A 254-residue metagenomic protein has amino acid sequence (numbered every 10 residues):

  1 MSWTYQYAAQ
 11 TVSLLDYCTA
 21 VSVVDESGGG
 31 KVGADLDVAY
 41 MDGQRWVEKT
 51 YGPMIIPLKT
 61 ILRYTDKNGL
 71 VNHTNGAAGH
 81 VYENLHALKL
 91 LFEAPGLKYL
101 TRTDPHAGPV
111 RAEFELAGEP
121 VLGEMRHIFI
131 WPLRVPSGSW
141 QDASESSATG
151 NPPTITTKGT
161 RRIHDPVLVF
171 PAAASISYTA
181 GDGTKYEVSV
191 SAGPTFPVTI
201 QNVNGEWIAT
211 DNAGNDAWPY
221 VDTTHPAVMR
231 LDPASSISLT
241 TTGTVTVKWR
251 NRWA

Functional and structural regions predicted by a protein language model:
M1-D37: Polar/acidic, low-complexity leader/linker segments enriched in S/T/G and N/D
M1-Y7, L97-L100, S175-T179, W207-A209: Short polybasic amphipathic segments
Y7-T11, D104, D182, G205: Residue-level detection of beta-strand-connecting loop/turn positions
S22, E93-D142: Short beta-strand and beta-hairpin "edge-sheet" elements
L36, D42-N72, E124-S139, S235-S236: Oligomerization/assembly interface segments of phage tail-like spikes and tubes
I61-R63, K67-E115: Short, acidic/charged, Gly/Pro-enriched secondary-structure junctions
L62-Y64, G118, V135-S139, G243 (+1 more regions): Beta-strand elements of well-folded, non-transmembrane domains
Q141-A254: Intrinsically disordered, low-complexity segments enriched in serine, threonine, and glycine
